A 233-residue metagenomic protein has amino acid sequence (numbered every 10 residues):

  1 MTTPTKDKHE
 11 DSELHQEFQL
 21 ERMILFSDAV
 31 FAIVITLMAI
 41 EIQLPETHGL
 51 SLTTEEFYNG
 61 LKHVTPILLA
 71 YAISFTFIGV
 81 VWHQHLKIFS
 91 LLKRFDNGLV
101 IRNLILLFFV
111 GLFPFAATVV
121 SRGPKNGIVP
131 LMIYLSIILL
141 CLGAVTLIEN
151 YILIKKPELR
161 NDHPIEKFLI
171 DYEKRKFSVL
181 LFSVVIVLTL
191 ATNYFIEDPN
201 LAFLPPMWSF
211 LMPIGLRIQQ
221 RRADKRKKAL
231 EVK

Functional and structural regions predicted by a protein language model:
T2-K233: Multi-pass alpha-helical transmembrane bundle typical of ion/small-solute transporters and intramembrane aspartyl
